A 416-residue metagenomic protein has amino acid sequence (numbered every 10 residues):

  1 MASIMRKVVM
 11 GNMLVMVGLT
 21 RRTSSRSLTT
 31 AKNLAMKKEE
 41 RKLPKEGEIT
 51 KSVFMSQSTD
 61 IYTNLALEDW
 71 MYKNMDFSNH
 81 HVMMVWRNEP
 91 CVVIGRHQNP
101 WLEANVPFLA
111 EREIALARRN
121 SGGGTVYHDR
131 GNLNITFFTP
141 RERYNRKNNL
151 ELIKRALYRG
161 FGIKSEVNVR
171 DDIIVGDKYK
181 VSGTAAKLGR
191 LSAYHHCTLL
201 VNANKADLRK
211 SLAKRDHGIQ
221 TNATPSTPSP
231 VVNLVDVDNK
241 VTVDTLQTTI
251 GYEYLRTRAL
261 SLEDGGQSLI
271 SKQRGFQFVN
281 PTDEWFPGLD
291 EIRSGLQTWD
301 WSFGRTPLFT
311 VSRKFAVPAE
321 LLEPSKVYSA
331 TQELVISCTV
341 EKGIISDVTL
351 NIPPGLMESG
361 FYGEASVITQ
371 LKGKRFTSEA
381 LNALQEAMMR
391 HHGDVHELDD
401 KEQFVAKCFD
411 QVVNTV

Functional and structural regions predicted by a protein language model:
A2-Y144, T415-V416: N-terminal lobe of the biotin/lipoate ligase/transferase fold
S3, W70, E151-K164, K180-L308 (+1 more regions): Long, positively charged amphipathic alpha-helical accessory segments at protein N-termini or as interdomain linkers
V85, L116-R118, S165-V169, V175 (+1 more regions): General beta-strand structural signal in soluble alpha/beta enzymes
N88-E89, D129-R130, G176-K178, A203 (+2 more regions): Short acidic-glycine loop/turn motifs at beta-strand connectors
R130-D171, G176: Contiguous, small/hydrophobic- and glycine-enriched helical/loop subdomains that border and often "cap" functional
I135-F138, C197-L199, I345-L350: Short, well-ordered beta-strand elements
N280-G355: Internal helical hairpin/lid segments
